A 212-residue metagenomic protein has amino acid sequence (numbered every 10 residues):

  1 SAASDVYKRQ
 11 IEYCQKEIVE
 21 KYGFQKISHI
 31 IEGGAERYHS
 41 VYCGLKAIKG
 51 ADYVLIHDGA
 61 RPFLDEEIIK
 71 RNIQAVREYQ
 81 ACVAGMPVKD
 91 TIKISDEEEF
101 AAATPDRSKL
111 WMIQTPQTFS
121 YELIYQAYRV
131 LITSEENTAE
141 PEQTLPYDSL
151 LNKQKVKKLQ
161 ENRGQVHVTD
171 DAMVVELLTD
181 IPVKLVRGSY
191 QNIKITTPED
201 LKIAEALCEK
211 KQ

Functional and structural regions predicted by a protein language model:
A2-Y7: Short, small-residue-biased leader/transition segments that mark boundaries at the very start of proteins
I11-K26: Acidic donor-binding segment of Leloir-type glycosyltransferases
G23-A35: Conserved donor nucleotide-binding strand/loop of the catalytic core
R37-V41: Conserved donor sugar-nucleotide recognition element shared by glycan-biosynthetic enzymes
Y42-Y53: Active-site nucleotide-sugar/metal-binding loop of Leloir-type enzymes
G44, H57-D58, P87, S120 (+1 more regions): Residue-level signal for inorganic ion chemistry
L64-V186: Conserved core of the sugar-phosphate nucleotidyltransferase
Q191-Q212: Hydrophobic helical membrane-anchoring modules
